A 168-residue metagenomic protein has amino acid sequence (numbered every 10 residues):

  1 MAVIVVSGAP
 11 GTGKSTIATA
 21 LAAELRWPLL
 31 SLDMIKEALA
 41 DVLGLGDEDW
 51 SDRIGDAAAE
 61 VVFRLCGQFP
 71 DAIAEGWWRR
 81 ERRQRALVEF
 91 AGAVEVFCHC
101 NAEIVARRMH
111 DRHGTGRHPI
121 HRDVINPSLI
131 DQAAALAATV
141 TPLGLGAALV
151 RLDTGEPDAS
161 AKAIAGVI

Functional and structural regions predicted by a protein language model:
V6: Hydrophobic anchor at the beta1->P-loop junction of P-loop NTPases
A9: P-loop (Walker A) phosphate-binding loop of NTP-binding proteins
T12: ATP-binding Walker
S15: Walker A/P-loop
T19-G67: Conserved substrate/cofactor phosphate-moiety recognition/catalytic segment in nucleotide-dependent phosphotransferases
R53-V94, C98-H99: Glycine-rich phosphate-binding loop used to anchor ATP phosphates in small-molecule kinases, encompassing both
A102-M109, S160: Switch/connector loops and helix/strand junctions flanking conserved nucleotide-binding motifs in nucleotide-processing
G114-K162: Small-molecule kinase domains that catalyze NTP-dependent phosphoryl transfer to phosphate-bearing small molecules
